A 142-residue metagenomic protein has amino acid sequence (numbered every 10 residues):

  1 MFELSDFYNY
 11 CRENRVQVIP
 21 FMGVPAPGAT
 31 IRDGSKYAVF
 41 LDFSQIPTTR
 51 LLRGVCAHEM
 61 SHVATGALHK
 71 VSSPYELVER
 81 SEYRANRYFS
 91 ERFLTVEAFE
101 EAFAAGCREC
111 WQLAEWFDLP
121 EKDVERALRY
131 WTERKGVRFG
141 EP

Functional and structural regions predicted by a protein language model:
M1-P142: Active-site hotspot residues in diverse enzymes, especially metal/ion-binding acidic/histidine motifs
